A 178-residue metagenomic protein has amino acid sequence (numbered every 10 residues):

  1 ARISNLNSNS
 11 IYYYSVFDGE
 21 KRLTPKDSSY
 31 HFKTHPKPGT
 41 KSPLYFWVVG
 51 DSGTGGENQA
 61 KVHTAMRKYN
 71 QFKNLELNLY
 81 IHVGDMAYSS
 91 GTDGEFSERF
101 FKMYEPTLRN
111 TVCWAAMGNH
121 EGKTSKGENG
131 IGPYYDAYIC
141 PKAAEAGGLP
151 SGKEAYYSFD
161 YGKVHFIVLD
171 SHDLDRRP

Functional and structural regions predicted by a protein language model:
A1-P178: Metal-dependent phosphoester/phosphodiester hydrolase catalytic core
